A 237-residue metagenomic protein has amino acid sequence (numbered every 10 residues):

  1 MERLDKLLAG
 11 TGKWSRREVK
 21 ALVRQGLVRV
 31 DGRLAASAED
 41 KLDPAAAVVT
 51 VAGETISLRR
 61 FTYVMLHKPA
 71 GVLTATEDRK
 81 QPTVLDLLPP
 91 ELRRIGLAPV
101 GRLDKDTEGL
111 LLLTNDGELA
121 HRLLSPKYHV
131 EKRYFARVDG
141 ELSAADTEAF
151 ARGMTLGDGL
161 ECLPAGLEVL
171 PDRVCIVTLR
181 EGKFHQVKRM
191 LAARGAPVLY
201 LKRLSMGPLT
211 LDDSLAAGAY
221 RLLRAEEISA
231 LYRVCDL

Functional and structural regions predicted by a protein language model:
M1-L237: Basic, flexible Lys/Arg- and Gly-enriched helix-loop patches that mediate nucleic-acid binding at interfaces with rRNA
